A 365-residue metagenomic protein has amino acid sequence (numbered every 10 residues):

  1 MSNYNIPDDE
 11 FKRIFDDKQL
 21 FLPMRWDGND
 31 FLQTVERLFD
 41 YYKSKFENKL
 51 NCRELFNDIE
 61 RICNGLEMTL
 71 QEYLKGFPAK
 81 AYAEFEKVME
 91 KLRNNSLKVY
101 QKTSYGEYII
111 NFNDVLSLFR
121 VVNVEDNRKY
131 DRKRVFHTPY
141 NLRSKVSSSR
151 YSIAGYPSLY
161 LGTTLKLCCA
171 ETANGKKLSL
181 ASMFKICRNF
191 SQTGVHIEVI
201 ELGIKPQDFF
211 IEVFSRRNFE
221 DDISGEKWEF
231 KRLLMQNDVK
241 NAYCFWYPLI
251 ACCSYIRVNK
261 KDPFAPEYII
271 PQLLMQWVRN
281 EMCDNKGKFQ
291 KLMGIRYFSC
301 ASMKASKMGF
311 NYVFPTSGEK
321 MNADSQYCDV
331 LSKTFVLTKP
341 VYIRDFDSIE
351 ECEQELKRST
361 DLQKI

Functional and structural regions predicted by a protein language model:
M1-S144, S148-S152, L178-I365: Active-site and NAD+-binding cores of ADP-ribose-processing enzymes
Y156-L161: A short, exposed loop/beta-hairpin motif centered on an aromatic-Gly-Thr core
T163-T164, F298: Fold-independent oxyanion-binding glycine-rich loops and adjacent beta-strand/coil segments at enzyme active sites
L165-K177: Short active-site loop/helix that positions an aromatic residue
